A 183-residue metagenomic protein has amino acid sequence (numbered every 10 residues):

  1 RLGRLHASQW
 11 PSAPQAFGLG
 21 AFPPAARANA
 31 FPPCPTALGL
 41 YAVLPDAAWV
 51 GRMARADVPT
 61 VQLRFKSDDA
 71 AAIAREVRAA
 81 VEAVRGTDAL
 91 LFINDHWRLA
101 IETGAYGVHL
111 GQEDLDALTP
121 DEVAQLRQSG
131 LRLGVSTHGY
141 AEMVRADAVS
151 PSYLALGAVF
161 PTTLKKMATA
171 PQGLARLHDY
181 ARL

Functional and structural regions predicted by a protein language model:
R1-H109, E113-L118, Q125-S152, T169: Conserved N-terminal beta1-alpha1 strand-loop-helix module at the mouth
S152-L183: Active-site/ligand-binding-proximal alpha/beta "capping" segment
